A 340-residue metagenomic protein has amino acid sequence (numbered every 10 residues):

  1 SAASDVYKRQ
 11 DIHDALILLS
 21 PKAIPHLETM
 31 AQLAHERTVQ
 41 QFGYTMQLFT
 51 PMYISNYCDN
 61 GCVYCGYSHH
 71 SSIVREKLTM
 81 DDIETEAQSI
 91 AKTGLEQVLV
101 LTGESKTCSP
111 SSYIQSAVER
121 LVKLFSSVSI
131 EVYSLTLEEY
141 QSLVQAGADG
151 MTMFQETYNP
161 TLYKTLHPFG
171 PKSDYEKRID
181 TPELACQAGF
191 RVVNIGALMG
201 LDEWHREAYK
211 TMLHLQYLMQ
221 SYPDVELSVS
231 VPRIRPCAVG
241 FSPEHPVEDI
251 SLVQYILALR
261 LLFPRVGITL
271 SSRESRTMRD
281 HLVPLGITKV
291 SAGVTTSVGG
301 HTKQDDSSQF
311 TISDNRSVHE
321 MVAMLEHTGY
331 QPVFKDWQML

Functional and structural regions predicted by a protein language model:
A2-V6: Short, small-residue-biased leader/transition segments that mark boundaries at the very start of proteins
Y7, A34, C62, M153 (+4 more regions): Conserved, mostly hydrophobic/aromatic
R9-M46: An N-cap/entry alpha-helix motif that binds or orients negatively charged groups
G43-D82: Canonical Radical SAM [4Fe-4S] cluster-binding loop centered on the CxxxCxxC motif and its immediate flanking residues
H69-E84, I90-A185, R191-I195, L201 (+1 more regions): Core AdoMet radical
T102, F125, E176-G240, S251-E274 (+2 more regions): Conserved C-terminal portion of the radical SAM core fold that forms the substrate/S-adenosylmethionine-binding
S272-K303: C-terminal hydrophobic structural anchor segments that stabilize assembly/packing rather than catalytic chemistry
Q304-L340: Extended, intrinsically disordered, low-complexity segments
